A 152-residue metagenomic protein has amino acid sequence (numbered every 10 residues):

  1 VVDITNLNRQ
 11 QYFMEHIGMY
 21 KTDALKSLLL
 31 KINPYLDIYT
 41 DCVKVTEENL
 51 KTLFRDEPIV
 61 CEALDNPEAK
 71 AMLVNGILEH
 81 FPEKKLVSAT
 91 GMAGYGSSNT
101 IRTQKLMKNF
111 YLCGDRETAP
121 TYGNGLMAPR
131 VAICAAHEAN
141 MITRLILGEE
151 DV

Functional and structural regions predicted by a protein language model:
V1-V152: Adenine nucleotide-associated cytosolic modules
